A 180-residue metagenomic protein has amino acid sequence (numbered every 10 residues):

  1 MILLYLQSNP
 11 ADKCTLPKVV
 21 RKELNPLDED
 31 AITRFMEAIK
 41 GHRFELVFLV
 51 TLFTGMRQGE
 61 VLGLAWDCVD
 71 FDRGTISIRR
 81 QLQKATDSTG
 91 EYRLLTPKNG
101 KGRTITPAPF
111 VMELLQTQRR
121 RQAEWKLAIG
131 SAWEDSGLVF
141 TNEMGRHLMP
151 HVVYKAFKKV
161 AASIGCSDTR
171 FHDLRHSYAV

Functional and structural regions predicted by a protein language model:
M1-I2, P107: Non-catalytic DNA-binding core/recognition domains of DNA-processing enzymes
I2-Q7, Q116-R120: Arg/Lys-rich amphipathic alpha helix in sigma70-family domain 2
L4, T89-G90, G100, G145: Detector for glycine-centered tight turns/loop "hinges" at secondary-structure junctions
L6-W66, F71-D72, Q83, K101-G102 (+3 more regions): Basic, Lys/Arg- and aromatic-enriched nucleic-acid-binding interface segment
R34-F44, T54, I105, R121-S131 (+1 more regions): Short, basic (Lys/Arg/His-rich) helix/loop patches that form interaction surfaces in the mid-to-C-terminal regions
G74-I76: Hydrophobic residues embedded in beta-strands of well-ordered beta-sheets
R80-N99, L127-A132: Short, flexible, glycine-rich and Lys/Arg-enriched loop motifs at helix boundaries that contact anionic partners
